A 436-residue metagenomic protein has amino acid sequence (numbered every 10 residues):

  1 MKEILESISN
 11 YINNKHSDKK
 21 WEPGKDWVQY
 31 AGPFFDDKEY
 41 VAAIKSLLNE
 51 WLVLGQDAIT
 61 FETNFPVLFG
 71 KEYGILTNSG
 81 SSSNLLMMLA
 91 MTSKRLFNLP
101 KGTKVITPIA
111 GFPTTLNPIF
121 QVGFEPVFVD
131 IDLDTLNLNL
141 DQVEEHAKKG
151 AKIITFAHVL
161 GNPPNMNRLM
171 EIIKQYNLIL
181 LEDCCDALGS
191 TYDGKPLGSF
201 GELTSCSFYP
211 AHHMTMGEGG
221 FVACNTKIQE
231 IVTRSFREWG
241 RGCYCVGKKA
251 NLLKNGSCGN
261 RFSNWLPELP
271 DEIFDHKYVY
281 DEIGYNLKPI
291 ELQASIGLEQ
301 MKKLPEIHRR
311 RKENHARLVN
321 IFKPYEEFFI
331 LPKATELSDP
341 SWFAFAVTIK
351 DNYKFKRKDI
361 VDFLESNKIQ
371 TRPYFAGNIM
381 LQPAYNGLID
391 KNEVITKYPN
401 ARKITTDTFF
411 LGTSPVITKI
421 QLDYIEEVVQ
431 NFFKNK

Functional and structural regions predicted by a protein language model:
M1-L52, D281, G412: N-terminal "arm"/small-domain region of PLP-dependent enzymes with the aminotransferase-like
Y11, S17-W21, A58-T63, K71-G74 (+7 more regions): PLP-dependent aminotransferase class I/II
Y11, S93-Q175, I179-C184, T191: PLP-dependent aminotransferase-like
F35, V53, G111, D134-T135 (+4 more regions): Glycine-/small-residue-rich active-site loops that bind phosphorylated ligands and cofactors
Q56-K104, N117-Q121, F128, K195: Phosphate-binding glycine-rich loop
G70, K101, G150, S199-F200 (+1 more regions): Short loop/turn motifs at secondary-structure junctions
I75, I106, V127, L180-L181 (+3 more regions): Structural detector of well-ordered beta-strand residues that form the stable sheet scaffold of enzyme domains
E182, D186-M216, F221, I231 (+1 more regions): Conserved active-site segment immediately N-terminal to the catalytic lysine that forms the internal aldimine
